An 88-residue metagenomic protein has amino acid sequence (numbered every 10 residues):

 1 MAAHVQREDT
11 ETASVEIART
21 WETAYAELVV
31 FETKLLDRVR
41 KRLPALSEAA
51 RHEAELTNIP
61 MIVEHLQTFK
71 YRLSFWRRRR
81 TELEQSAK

Functional and structural regions predicted by a protein language model:
M1-H4, Q85-K88: Short intrinsically disordered terminal tails
A3-T33: Short, charge/polar-rich alpha-helical segments
H4, E16, L35, V39 (+2 more regions): Intrinsically disordered, low-complexity regions enriched in serine, threonine, proline and polar/charged residues
V5, V30-T57: Short E/K-rich amphipathic alpha-helical oligomerization segments
T10, A18-T20, E48-R51, E64-H65: Generic structural signal for short, flexible, solvent-exposed coil/loop and linker residues
N58-A87: Amphipathic alpha-helical coiled-coil segments
